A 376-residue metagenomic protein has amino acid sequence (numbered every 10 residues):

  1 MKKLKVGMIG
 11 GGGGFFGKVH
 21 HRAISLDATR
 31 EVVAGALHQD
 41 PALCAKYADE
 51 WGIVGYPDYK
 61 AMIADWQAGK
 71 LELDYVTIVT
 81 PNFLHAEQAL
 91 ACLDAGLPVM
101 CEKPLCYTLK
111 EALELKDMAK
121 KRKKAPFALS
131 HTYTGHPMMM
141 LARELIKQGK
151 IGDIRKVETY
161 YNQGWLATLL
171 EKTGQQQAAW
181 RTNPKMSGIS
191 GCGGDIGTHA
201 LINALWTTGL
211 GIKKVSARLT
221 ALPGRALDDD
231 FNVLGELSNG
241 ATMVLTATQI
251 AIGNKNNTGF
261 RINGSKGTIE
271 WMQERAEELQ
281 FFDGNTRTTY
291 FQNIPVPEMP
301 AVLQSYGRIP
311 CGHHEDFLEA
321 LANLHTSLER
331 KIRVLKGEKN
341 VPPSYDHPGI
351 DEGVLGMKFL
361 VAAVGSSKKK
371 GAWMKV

Functional and structural regions predicted by a protein language model:
M1, T77, K120, N323-V376: C-terminal helix-rich "cap/oligomerization" subdomain common to oxidoreductases
M1-W51: N-terminal Rossmann-like dinucleotide-binding module
G13, A125-A128, Y133-R225, L279 (+1 more regions): Predominantly a Rossmann-like dinucleotide-binding segment in NAD(P)-dependent oxidoreductases
A34, Y75, K156: Short, Asp-centered acidic motifs that coordinate Mg2+ and/or phosphate in catalytic or ligand-binding sites
I53-M118: Beta-loop-alpha module in the N-terminal Rossmann-like domain of NAD(P)-dependent dehydrogenases, especially those
P57, C101, Y107, F127-L129 (+2 more regions): Hydrophobic residues in well-ordered beta-strands that form the structural core
G194-E278: Glycine-rich, aromatic-lined ligand/substrate-binding cores of catalytic and carbohydrate-binding domains
L237, K266-H347: C-terminal glycine/acidic-rich active-site capping loop/insertion
